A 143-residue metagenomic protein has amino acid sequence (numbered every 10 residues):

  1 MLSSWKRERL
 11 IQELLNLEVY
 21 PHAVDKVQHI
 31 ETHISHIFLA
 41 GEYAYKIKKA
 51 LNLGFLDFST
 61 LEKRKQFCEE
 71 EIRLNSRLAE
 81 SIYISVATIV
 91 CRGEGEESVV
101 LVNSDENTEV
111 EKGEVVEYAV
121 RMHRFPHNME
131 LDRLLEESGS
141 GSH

Functional and structural regions predicted by a protein language model:
M1-S4: N-terminal non-globular leader segments, chiefly Sec-dependent signal peptides
R7-H143: Conserved ATP-binding subdomain of kinase catalytic cores across diverse folds
